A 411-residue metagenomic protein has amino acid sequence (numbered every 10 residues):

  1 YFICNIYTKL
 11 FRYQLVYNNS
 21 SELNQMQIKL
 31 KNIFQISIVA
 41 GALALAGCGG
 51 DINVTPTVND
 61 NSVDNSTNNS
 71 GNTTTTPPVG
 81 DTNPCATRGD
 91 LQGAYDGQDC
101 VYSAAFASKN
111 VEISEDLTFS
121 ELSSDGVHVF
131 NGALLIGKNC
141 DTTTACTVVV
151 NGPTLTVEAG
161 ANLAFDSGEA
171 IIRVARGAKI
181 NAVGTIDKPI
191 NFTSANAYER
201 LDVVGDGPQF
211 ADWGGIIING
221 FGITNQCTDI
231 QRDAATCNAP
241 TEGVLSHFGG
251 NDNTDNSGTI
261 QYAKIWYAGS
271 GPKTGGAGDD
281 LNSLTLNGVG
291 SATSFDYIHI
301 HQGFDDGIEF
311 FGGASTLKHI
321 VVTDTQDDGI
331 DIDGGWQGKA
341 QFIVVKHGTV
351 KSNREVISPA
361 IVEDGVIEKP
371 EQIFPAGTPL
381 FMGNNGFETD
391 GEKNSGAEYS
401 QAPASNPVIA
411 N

Functional and structural regions predicted by a protein language model:
Y1-I28: Short, Lys/Arg-enriched N-terminal segments with co-localized hydrophobic residues within the first ~10-30 amino acids
I3, N19-S20, I36, N61 (+2 more regions): Intrinsically disordered, low-complexity segments enriched in Ser/Pro/Gly/Ala and basic residues
Q27-S37: Bacterial N-terminal signal peptides that target proteins for export
A44-G47: C-terminal motif of bacterial Sec signal peptides marking the signal peptidase cleavage site
G49-N411: Beta-strand/loop edge motif enriched in small/polar residues
